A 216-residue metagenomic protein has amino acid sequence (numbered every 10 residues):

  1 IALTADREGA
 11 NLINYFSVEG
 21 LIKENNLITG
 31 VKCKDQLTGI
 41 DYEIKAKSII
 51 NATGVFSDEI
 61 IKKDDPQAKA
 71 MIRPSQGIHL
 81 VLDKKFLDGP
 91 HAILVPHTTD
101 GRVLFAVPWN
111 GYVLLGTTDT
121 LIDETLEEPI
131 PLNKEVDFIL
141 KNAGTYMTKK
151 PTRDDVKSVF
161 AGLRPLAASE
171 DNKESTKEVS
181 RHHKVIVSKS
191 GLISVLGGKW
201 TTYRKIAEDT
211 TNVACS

Functional and structural regions predicted by a protein language model:
I1-T4, E59-K62, Q67-L114, T120-S216: C-terminal catalytic lobe of FAD-dependent flavoproteins
N11, G20, K45, V103-F105 (+1 more regions): Short, surface-exposed charged micro-motifs
N11-I13, K157: General small-molecule cofactor/ligand-binding pocket signal
N14-T29: A conserved short coil-to-beta-strand element within the FAD-binding core of flavoproteins
K32-D35: Short beta-strand segments that buttress and anchor functional surface loops
L37-S48, A52: Core beta-strand elements of the Rossmann-like FAD/NAD(P) dinucleotide-binding domain in flavoenzyme oxidoreductases
